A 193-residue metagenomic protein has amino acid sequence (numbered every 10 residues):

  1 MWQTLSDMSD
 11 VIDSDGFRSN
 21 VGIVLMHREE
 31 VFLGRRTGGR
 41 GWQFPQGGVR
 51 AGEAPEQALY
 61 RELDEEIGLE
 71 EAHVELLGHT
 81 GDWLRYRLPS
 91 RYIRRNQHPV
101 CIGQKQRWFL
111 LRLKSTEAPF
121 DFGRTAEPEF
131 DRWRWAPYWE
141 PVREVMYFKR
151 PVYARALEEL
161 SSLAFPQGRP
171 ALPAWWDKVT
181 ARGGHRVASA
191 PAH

Functional and structural regions predicted by a protein language model:
M1-G22, R28, H98-P99: Acidic, metal-coordinating catalytic segment for phosphate/diphosphate chemistry, firing primarily on the Nudix
S14, R35, I67, V100-I102 (+1 more regions): Sterically constrained small-residue positions within well-ordered secondary structures of folded domains
R18, M26, G39, E71 (+1 more regions): Short connector loops at helix/strand junctions that flank enzyme active sites, especially segments positioning acidic
I23-V24, W133: His/acidic/aromatic-lined binding-pocket segments of jelly-roll/cupin-type domains and related regulatory beta-sandwich
M26-A72, L77: Conserved Nudix-box catalytic region and its N-terminal flanking loop in Nudix hydrolases and closely related
M26-V31, G39-R40, R50, G81-Y86 (+2 more regions): Short, charged/polar surface micro-motifs in flexible loops or helix N-caps
R40-W42, I93-R95, I102-H193: Nudix hydrolase/Nudix homology domain
Y60, D64-K105: Helix-adjacent hinge/juxtasegments
